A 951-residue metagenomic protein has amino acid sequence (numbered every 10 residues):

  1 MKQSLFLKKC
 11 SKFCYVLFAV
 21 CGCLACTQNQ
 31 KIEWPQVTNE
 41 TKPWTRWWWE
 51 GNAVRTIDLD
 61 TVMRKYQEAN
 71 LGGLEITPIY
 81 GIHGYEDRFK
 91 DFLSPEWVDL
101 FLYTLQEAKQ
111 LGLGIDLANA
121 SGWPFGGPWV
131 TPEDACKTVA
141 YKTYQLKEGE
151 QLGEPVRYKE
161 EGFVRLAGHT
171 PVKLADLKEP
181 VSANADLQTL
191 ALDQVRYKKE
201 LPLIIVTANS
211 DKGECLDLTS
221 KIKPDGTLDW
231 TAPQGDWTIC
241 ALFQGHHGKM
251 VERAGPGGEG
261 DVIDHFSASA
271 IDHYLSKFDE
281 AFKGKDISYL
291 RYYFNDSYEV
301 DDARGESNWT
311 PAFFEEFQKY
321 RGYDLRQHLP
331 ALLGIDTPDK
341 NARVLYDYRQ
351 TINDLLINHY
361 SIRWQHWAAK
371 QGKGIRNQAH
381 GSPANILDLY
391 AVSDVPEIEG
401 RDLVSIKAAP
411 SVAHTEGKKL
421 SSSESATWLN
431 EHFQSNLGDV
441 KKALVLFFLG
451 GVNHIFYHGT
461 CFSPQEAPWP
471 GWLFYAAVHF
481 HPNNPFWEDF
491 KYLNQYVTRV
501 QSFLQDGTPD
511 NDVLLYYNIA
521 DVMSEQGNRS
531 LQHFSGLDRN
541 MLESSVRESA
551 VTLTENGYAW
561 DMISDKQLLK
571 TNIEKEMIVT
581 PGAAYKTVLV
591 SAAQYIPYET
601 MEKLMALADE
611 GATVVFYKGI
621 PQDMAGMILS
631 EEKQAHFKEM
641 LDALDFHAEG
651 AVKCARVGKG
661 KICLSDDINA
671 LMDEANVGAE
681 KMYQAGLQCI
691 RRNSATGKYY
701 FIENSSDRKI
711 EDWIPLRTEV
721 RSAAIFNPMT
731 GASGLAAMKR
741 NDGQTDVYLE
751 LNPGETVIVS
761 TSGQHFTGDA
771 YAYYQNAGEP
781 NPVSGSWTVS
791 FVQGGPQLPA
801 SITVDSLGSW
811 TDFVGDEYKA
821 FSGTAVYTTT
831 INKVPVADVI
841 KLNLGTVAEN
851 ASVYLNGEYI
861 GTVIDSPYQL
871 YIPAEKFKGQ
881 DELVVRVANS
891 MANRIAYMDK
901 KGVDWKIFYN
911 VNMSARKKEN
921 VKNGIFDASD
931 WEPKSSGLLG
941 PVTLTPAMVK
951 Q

Functional and structural regions predicted by a protein language model:
M1-K31: Bacterial Sec-dependent N-terminal signal peptides
C26-E280, I287-S288, L938, T945 (+1 more regions): Mature N-terminal, pre-catalytic/accessory segment of carbohydrate-active enzymes
W44, R55, D60, F92-W123 (+9 more regions): Carbohydrate-binding surfaces of carbohydrate-active enzymes
A120-P132, Q764-G785, V789, N889-G940: Glycine/proline-rich low-complexity spacer/linker segments in large multi-domain proteins
L228-W230, D746-L749, Q869-E875: Exposed aromatic-hydrophobic patches
P715, I831-N856, V863-I864, L883-V887: Aromatic-lined ligand-binding clefts that engage carbohydrates, nucleic acids, or primary amines
T756-V757, I840, F877-V903: Short, well-structured beta-strand segments enriched in hydrophobic/aromatic residues within extracellular or lumenal
L870-Q880, M891, T945-A947: Short, surface-exposed tryptophan/glycine-enriched loops that mediate extracellular molecular recognition
